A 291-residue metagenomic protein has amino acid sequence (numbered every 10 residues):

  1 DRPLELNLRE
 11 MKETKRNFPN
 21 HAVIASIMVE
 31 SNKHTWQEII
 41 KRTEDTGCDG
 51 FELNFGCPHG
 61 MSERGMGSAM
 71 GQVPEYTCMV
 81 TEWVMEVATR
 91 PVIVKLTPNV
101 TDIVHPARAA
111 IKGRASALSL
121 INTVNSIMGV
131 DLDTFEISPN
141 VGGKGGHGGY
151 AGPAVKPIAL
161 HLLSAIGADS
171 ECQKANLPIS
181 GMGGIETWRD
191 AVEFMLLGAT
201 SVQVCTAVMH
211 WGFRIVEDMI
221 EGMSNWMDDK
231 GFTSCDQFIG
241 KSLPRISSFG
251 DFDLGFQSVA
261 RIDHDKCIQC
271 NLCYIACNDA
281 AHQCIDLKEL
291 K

Functional and structural regions predicted by a protein language model:
D1, P58-E75, P106-L177, W211: Glycine/Thr-rich beta-alpha phosphate-binding loop at enzyme active sites
D1-P74: Active-site beta->alpha loop and helix N-cap motifs at the rims of alpha/beta catalytic domains
L4, L8-K12, W36-K41, T77-E82 (+4 more regions): Generic structural signal for well-ordered alpha-helices, preferentially at hydrophobic/aromatic core positions
V23-I27, F51-L53, V92-L96, L118-L120 (+4 more regions): Hydrophobic faces of well-ordered beta-strands that scaffold small-molecule active sites in alpha/beta enzyme cores
H34-D45, V100-G113, I166-L177, I185-V202: Catalytic cores of alpha/beta
F55-H59, R114-M128, G184-D218, E289: Glycine-rich phosphate-binding active-site loops on the catalytic face of alpha/beta enzymes
K156, H161, E221-N271, I275: Extended, intrinsically disordered, low-complexity segments
L272-K291: Iron-sulfur cluster-binding cysteine motifs and their immediate structural context in ferredoxin-like electron-transfer
